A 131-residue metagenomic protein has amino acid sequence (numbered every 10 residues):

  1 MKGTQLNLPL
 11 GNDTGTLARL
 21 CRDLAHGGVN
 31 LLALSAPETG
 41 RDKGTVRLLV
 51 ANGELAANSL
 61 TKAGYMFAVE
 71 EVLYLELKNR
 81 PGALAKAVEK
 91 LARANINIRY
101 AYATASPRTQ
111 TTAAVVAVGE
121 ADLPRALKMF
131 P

Functional and structural regions predicted by a protein language model:
M1-P131: A conserved regulatory-domain signal marking ACT and ACT-like small-molecule sensing domains and adjacent regulatory
